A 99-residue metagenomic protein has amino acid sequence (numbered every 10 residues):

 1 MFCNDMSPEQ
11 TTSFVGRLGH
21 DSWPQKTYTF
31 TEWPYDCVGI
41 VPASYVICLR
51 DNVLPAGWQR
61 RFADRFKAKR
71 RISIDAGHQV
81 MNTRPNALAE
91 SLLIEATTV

Functional and structural regions predicted by a protein language model:
M1-D5: Helix-loop "lid/cap" segments that line or gate small-molecule binding pockets
M6-T11, S91: Short, structured coil/loop segments at alpha-helix boundaries
E9-T12, G16, H20-F66, R70-P85: Conserved serine/cysteine hydrolase catalytic core
E32, T98-V99: Surface-exposed helix-capping loop/turn segments at secondary-structure junctions
N82-T98: Post-His helix in hydrolase/transferase enzymes
